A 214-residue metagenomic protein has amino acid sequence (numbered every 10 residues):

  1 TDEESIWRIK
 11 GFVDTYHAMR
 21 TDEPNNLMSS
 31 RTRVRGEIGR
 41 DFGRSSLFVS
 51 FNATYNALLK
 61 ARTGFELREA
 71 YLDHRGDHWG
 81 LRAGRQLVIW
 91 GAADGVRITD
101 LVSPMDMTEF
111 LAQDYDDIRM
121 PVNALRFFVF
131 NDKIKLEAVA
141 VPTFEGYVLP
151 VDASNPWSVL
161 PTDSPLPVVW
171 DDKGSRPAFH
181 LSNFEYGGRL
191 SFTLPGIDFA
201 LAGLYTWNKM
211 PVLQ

Functional and structural regions predicted by a protein language model:
T1-D2, V102: Cleavable N-terminal export/targeting peptides
D2-T21, S45-V49: Transmembrane beta-strand segments of Gram-negative outer membrane beta-barrel proteins
E4-R8, D77-H78, I118-Q214: Signature for the C-terminal beta-barrel architecture of outer-membrane proteins
D14-L27, R35-G39, A53-K60: Asp/Glu-centered strand-loop micro-motifs enriched in Gly/Pro and often flanked by an aromatic residue
A18-R20, N52, D106-F110, V168-G174: Extracytoplasmic loops and strand-loop junctions of Gram-negative outer membrane beta-barrel proteins
P24-S30, K60-L67, Y115-D117, P177-S182: Replace "Gram-negative outer membrane beta-barrel proteins" with "bacterial and organellar outer membrane beta-barrel
S29-R35, F65-E69, V122-A124, N183-G187: Transmembrane beta-barrel architecture of outer membranes
G39-W157, P195: Outer membrane beta-barrel
